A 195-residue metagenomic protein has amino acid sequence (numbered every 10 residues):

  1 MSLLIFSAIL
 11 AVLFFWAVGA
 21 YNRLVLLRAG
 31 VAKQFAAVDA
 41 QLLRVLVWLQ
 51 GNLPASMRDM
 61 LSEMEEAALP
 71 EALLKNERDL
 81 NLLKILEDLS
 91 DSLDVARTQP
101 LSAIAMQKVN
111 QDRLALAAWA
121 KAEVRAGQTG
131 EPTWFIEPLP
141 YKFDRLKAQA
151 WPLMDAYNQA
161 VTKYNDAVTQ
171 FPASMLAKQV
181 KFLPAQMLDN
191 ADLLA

Functional and structural regions predicted by a protein language model:
S2-A195: A helix-centric hydrophobic-segment signal that preferentially recognizes long, alpha-helical stretches used
